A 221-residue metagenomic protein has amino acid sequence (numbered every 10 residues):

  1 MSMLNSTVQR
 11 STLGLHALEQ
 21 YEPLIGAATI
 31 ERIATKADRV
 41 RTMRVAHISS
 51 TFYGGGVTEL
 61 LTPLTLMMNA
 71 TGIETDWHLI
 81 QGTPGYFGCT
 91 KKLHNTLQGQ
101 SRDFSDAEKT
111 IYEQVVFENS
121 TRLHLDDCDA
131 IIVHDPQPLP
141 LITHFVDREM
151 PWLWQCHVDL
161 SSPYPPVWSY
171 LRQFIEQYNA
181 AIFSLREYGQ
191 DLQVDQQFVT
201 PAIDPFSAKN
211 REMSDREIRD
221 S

Functional and structural regions predicted by a protein language model:
M1-S221: Catalytic cores of nucleotide-sugar-dependent glycosyltransferases that transfer UDP/GDP/TDP-activated
